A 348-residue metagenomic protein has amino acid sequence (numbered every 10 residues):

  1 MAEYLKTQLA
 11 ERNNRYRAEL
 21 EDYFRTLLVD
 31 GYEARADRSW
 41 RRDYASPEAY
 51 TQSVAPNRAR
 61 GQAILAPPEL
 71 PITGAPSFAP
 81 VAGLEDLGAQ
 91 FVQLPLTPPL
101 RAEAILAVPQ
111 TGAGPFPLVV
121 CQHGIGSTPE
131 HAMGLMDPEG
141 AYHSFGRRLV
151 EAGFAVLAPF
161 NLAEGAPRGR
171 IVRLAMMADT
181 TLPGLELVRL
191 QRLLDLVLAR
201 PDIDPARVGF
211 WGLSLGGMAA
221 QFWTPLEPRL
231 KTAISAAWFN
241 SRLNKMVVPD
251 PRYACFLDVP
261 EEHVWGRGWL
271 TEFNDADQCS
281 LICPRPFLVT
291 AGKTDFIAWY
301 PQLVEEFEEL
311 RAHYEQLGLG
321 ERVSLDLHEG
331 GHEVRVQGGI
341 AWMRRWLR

Functional and structural regions predicted by a protein language model:
M1-L87, L96, R348: N-terminal targeting or regulatory segments adjacent to alpha/beta-hydrolase or S9 domains
P80-E139: Glycine-rich active-site/cofactor-binding loop and its immediate structural neighborhood
G114-A199, M246-P249: Cap/lid segment of the alpha/beta-hydrolase catalytic domain
L185, T232-C279, P284, I297-F307 (+1 more regions): Mobile cap/lid helix-loop segments that gate and shape the active-site cleft of serine hydrolases
R192-E262: Primarily recognizes the serine-hydrolase "nucleophile elbow" in alpha/beta-hydrolase and SGNH/GDSL folds
I282, V289-A291: Short beta-strand/loop motif that positions the catalytic acidic residue of the alpha/beta-hydrolase fold
K293-Q302, H332-V334: Acidic catalytic loop of the alpha/beta-hydrolase fold
E308-R348: C-terminal catalytic histidine-bearing segment of alpha/beta-hydrolase fold enzymes
